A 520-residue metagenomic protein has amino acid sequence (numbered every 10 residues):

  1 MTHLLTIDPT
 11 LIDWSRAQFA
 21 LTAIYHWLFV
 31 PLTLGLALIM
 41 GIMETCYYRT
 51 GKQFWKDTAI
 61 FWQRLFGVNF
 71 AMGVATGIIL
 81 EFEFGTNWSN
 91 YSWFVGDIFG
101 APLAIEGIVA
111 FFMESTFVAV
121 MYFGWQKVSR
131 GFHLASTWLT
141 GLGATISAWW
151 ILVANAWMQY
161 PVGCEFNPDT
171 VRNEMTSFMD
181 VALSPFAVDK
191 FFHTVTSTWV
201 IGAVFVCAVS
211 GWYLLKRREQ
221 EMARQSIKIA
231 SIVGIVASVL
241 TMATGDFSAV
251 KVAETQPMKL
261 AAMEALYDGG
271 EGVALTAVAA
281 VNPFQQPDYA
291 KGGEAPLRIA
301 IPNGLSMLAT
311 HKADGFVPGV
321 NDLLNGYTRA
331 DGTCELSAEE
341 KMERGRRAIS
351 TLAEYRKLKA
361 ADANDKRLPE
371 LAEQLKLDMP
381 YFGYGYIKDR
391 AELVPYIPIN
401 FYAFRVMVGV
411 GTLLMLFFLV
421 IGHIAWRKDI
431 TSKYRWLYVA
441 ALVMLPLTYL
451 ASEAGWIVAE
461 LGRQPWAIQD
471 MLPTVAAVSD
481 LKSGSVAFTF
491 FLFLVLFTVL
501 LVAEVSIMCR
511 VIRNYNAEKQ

Functional and structural regions predicted by a protein language model:
T2-Q520: Polytopic transmembrane helical bundles with strong interfacial aromatic enrichment
